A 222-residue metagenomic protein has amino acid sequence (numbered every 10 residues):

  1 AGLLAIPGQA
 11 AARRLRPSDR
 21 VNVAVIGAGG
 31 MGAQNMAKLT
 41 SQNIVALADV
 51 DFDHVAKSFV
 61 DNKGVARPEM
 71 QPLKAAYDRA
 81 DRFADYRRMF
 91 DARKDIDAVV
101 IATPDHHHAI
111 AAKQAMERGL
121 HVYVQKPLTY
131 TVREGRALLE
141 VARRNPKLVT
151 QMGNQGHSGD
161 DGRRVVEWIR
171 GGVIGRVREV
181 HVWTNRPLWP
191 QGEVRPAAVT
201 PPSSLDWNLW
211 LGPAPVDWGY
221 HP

Functional and structural regions predicted by a protein language model:
A1-L120, R133-V149: N-terminal glycine-/serine-/threonine-rich beta1-alpha1-beta2 phosphate-ribose binding loop of Rossmann-like
I26, A102, Q125, W183 (+1 more regions): Alpha/beta-hydrolase-fold catalytic nucleophile elbow
A28, A198-P222: Glycine-rich, aromatic-lined ligand/substrate-binding cores of catalytic and carbohydrate-binding domains
K38, A84, H157, D217-G219: Redox-cofactor-proximal catalytic regions of oxidoreductases
A46-A48, V100, R178-H181, L211: Residues embedded in well-ordered beta-strands within globular domains across many folds
D49-F52, R87, Q155, N185 (+1 more regions): Residues that form or immediately flank small-molecule/cofactor binding pockets and catalytic motifs
V55-A56, P187-G192, W218: A short beta-to-alpha transition loop/helix N-cap that caps and shapes the active-site region
H121-Y123, T129-L205, L209: A contiguous active-site-proximal alpha/beta segment in oxidoreductase catalytic domains
